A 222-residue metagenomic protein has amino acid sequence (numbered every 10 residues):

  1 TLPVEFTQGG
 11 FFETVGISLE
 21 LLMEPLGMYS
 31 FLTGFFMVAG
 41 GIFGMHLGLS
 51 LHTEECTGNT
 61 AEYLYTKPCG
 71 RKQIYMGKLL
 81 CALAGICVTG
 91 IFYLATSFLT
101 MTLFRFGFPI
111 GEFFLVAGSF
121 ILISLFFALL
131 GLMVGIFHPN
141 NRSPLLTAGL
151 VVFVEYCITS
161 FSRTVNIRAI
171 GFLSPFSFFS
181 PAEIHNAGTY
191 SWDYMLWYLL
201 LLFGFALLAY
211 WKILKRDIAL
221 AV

Functional and structural regions predicted by a protein language model:
T1-L26, L150, V154-V222: Terminal transmembrane helical anchor/hairpin motif
L26, M76-L132, I136: Secretory targeting signals
M28-E54, G149: Long, hydrophobic alpha-helical segments
S30, I42-M45, C81, G85 (+2 more regions): Short alpha-helical transmembrane interface motifs in multi-pass membrane proteins
G44, F92, F126, G204-F205: Residue-level signal for transmembrane alpha-helical positions in Major Facilitator Superfamily
G44-G48, T96, L129-L130, P175 (+1 more regions): Hydrophobic/aromatic residues in alpha-helical transmembrane segments
L51-L83: Helix-loop-helix units of permease transmembrane domains in multi-pass membrane transporters, especially ABC
N140-G149: Alpha-helical transmembrane segments and their helix-start/interface "positive-inside/aromatic belt" motifs in integral
